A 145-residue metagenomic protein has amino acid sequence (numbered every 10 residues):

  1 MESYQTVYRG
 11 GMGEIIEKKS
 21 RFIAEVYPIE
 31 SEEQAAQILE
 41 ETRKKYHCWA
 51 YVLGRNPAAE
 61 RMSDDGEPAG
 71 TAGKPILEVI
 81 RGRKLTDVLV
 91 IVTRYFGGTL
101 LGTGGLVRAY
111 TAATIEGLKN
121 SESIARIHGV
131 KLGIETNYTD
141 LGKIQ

Functional and structural regions predicted by a protein language model:
M1-T71: C-terminal regulatory domains involved in ligand/effector binding and gene-expression control
E25, H47-W49, D87-V90, K131-G133: Structural motif
S31-E32, N137-L141: Helix N-cap motif at beta-to-alpha junctions
A35-I38, Y110, I144: Hydrophobic side chains in well-ordered alpha-helices
E60, A69-T103: Ordered, amphipathic secondary-structure segments that act as subunit-interaction surfaces in large macromolecular
G105-V107: Conserved structured catalytic cores and adjacent interaction surfaces of nucleotide-binding/hydrolyzing enzymes
A109, A113-S121: Stable alpha-helical structural segments in soluble proteins, enriched in small hydrophobic residues
I124-Y138: Short glycine-/aliphatic-rich beta-strand segments at the starts of folded cytosolic domains
